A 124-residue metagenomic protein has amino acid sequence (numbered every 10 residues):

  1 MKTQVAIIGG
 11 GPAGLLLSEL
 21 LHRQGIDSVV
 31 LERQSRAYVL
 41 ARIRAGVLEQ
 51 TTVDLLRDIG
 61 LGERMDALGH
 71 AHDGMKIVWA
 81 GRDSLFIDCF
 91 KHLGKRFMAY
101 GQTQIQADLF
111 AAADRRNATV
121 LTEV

Functional and structural regions predicted by a protein language model:
T3-V30: N-terminal Rossmann-like FAD-binding beta1-loop-alpha1 element of flavoenzymes
V5-G10, T52, R116-V120: Solvent-exposed, charged interface segments at domain starts and junctions
H22-R44: Glycine-rich FAD pyrophosphate-binding loop
D27, G62, T119: Residue-level detector of anion-binding/catalytic polar loops
L40-A45, E49-R116: Active-site-adjacent segment of FAD-dependent monooxygenases/related oxidoreductases
T122-V124: A conserved short coil-to-beta-strand element within the FAD-binding core of flavoproteins
